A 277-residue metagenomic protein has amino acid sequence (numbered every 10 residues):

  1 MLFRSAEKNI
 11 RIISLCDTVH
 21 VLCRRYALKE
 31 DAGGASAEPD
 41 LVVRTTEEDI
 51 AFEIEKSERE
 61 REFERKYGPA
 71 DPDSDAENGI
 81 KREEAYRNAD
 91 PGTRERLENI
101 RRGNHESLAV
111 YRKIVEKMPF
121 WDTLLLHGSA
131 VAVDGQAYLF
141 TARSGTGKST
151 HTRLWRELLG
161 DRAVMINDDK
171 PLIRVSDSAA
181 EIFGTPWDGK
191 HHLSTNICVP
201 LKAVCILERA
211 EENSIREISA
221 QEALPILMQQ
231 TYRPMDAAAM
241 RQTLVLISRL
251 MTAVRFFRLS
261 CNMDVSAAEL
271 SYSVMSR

Functional and structural regions predicted by a protein language model:
M1-S144, L154-V164, L172-R277: A noncatalytic interaction/capping subdomain that flanks phosphate/NTP-handling catalytic cores
K148: Conserved lysine of the Walker
H151: Hydrophobic positions on the alpha1 helix immediately C-terminal to the Walker A/P-loop
